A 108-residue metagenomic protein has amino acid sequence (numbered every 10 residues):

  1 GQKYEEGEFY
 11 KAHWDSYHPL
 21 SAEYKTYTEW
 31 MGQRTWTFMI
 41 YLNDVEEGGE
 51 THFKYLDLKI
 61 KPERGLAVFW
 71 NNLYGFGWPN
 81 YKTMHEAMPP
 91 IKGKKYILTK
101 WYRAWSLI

Functional and structural regions predicted by a protein language model:
G1-Q2, A87: Short amphipathic alpha-helical segments embedded in low-complexity Lys/Glu-rich regions
Q2, M31, W36-I40: Conserved, well-structured core segments
Q2-E29: Conserved short histidine dyad/triad with adjacent acidic residue
Y4-G7, I40-E47: Glycine-rich, acidic and aromatic/proline-enriched surface loops and short helix-turn segments that act as binding
E23-Y24, W30-R34, V45-I108: Catalytic core of Fe(II)/2-oxoglutarate
